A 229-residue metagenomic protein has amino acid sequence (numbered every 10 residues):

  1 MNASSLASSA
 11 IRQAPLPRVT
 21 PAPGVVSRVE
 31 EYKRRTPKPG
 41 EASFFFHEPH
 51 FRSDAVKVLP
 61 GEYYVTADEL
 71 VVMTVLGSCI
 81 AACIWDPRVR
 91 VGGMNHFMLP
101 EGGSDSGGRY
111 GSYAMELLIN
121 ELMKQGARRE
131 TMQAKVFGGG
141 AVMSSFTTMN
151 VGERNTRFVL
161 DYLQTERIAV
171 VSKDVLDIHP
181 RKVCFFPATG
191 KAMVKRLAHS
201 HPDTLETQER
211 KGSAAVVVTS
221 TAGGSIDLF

Functional and structural regions predicted by a protein language model:
N2-C79, V91, F97-E101, G108-Q133 (+1 more regions): Short acidic-hydrophobic catalytic motif
C79-A82, D86: Gly/Thr-rich phosphate-binding beta-strand-loop-beta motif of the actin/hexokinase/Hsp70
